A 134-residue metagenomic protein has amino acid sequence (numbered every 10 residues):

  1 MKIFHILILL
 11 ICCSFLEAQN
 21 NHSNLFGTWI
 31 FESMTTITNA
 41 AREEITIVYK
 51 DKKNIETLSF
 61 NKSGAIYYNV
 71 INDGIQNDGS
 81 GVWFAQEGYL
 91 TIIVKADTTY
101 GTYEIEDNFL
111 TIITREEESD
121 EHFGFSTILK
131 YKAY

Functional and structural regions predicted by a protein language model:
M1-S23: Bacterial Sec-dependent N-terminal signal peptides
A18-S80, F84-Y134: Lipid interaction determinants
